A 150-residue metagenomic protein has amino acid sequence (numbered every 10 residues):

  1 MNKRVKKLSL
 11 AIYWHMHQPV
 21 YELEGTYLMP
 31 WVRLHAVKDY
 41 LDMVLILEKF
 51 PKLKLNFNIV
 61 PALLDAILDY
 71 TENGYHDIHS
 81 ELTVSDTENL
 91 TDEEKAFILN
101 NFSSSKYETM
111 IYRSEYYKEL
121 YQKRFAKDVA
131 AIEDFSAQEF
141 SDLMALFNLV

Functional and structural regions predicted by a protein language model:
M1-V150: Catalytic cores of glycan-processing enzymes that make or break glycosidic bonds
